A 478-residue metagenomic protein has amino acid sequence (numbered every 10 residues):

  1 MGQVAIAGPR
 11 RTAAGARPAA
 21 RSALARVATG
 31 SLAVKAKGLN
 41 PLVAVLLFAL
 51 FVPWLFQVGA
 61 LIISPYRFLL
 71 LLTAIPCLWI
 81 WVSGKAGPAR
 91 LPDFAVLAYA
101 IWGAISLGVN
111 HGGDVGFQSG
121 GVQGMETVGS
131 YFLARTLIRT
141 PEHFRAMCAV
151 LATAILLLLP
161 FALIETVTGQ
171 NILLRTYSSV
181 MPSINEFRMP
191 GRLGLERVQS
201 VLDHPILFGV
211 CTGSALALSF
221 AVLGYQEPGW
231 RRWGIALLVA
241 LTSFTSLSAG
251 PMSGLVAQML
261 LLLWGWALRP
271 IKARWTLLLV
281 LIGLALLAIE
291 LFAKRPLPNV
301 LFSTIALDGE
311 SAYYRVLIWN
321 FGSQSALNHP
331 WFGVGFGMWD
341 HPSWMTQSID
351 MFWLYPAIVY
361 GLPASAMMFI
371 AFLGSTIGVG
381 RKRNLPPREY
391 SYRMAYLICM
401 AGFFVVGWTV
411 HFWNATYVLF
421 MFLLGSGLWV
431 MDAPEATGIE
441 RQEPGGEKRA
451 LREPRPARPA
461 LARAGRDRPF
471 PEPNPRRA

Functional and structural regions predicted by a protein language model:
G38-V58, F68-G129, F403-F404, R477: N-terminal hydrophobic segments of proteins, predominantly signal-anchor/transmembrane helices of inner/organellar
P41-L50, V379-T409: Loop-to-helix entry and N-terminal half of a specific, functionally important transmembrane alpha helix in multi-pass
A104, C148-G265, L373-G378: Alpha-helical transmembrane segments of multi-pass inner-membrane proteins
P160, E165-Q170, L263-A306, Q324-N328 (+2 more regions): A membrane-periplasm/extracellular boundary helix in multi-pass inner-membrane enzymes that assemble envelope glycans
M181-I184, V198, W275, A288-L317 (+3 more regions): Flexible juxtamembrane loops connecting transmembrane helices in multi-pass membrane enzymes that build or modify
S200, H204-I206, T242-F244, S248 (+3 more regions): A conserved mid-to-late transmembrane alpha helix and its immediate loop/hinge that forms the functional core
L297-P363, V379-R388: Long extracytoplasmic/lumenal interhelical loops at the membrane interface of multi-pass membrane proteins
A395-F404, H411-P469, R476-A478: Transmembrane alpha-helices of multi-pass inner-membrane enzymes
